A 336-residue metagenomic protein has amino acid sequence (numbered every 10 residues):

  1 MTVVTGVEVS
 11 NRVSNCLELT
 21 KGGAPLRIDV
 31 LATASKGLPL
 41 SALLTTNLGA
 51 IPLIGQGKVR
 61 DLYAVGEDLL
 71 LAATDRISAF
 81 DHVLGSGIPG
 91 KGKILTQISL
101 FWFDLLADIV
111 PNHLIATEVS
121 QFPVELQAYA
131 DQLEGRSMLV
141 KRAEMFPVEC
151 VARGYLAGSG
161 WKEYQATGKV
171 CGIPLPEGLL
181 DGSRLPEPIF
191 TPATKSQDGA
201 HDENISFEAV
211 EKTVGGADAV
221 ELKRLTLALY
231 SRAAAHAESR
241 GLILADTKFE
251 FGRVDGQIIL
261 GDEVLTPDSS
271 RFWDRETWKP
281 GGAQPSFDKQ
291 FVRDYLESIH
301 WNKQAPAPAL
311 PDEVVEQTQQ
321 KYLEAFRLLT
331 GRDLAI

Functional and structural regions predicted by a protein language model:
L19: Cationic, low-complexity basic patches in intrinsically disordered or flexible, solvent-exposed regions
L31, S35-L43: Juxta-kinase regulatory segment immediately upstream of eukaryotic protein kinase catalytic domains
L40-S196, K303-A309, E313-I336: Active-site loop/lid in soluble adenylation, ligation, and acyl-transfer enzymes
A152, L244-V264: Conserved metal-phosphate-binding beta-hairpin within the catalytic cores of diverse ATP-dependent phosphoryl-transfer
S183-G216: A short mid-domain helix/strand-loop element embedded in enzyme catalytic domains that forms or borders the active-site
V214-A245: A long amphipathic alpha-helix within ATP-dependent nucleotide-binding catalytic cores
V264-A325: C-terminal helix-cap and adjacent tail motif
